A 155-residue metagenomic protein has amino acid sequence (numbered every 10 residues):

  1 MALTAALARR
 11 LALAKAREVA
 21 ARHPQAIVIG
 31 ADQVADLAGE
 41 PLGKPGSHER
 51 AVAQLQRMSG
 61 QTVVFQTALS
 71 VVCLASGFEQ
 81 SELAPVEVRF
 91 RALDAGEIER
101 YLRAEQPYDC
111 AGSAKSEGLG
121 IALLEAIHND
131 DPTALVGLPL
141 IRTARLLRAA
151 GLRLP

Functional and structural regions predicted by a protein language model:
A2-P155: Anionic-ligand binding patches
